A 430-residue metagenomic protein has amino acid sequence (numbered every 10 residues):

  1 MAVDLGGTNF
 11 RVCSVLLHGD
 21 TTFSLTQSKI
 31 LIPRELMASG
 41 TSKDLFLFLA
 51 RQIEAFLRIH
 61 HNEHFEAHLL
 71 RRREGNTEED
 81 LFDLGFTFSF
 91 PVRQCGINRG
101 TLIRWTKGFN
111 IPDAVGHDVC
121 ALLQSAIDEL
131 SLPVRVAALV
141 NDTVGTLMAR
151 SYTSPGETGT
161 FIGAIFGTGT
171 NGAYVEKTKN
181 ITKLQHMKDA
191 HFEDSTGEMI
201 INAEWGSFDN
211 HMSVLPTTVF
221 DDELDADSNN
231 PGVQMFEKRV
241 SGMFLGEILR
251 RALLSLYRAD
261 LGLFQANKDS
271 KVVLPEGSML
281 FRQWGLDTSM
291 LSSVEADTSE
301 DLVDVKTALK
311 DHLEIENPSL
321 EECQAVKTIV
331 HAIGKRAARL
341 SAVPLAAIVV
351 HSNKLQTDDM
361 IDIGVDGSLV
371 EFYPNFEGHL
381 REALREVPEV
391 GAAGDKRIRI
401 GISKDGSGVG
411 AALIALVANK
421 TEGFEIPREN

Functional and structural regions predicted by a protein language model:
M1-D4, D83-G85, V136-A138, F161-I165 (+3 more regions): Short glycine-aspartate micro-motif
M1-F82, D128, T153, T218-N430: ATP-binding/phosphotransfer module of carbohydrate and carboxylate kinases, centering on a glycine-rich
V3-R11, S89, T143-V144, A164-G169 (+2 more regions): A short acidic Gly-Thr/Ser loop motif
C13-V15, G96-R99, V175-K177: Short, solvent-exposed loop/turn and secondary-structure capping segments
L16-G19, F86-R93: Short glycine-enriched loops at secondary-structure junctions
T22-Q27, K107-G116, L147-Y257, L263-N267 (+1 more regions): Glycine-rich phosphate-binding loop of actin/hexokinase-like ATP-binding domains
I30-A50, E54, E63-H68, V92-P155 (+3 more regions): Glycine-rich phosphate-binding loop and adjoining helix at the ATP-binding site of ATP-dependent phosphoryl-transfer
F109-S125, T170-Q185, A338, E389-G406 (+1 more regions): Hydrophobic transmembrane alpha-helix bundles
